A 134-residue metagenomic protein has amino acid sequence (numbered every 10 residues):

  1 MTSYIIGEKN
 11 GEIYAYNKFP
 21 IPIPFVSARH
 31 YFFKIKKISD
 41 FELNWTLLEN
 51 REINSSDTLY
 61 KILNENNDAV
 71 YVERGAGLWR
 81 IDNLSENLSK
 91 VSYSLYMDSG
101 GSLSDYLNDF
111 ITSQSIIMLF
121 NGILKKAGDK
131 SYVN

Functional and structural regions predicted by a protein language model:
M1-N134: Eukaryotic helix-grip
